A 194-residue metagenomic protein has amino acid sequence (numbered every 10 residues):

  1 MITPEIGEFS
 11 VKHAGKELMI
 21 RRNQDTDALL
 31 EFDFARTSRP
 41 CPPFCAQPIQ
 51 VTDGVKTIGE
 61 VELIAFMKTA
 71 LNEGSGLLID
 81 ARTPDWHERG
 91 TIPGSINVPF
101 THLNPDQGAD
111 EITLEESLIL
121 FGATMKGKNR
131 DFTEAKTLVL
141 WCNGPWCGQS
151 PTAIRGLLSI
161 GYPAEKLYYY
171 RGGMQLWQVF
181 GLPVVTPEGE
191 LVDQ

Functional and structural regions predicted by a protein language model:
M1-G90, E190, Q194: Flexible, polar/low-complexity N-terminal or interdomain linker segments that lie immediately upstream of folded
F66-A70, P84-D85, V98, G156 (+2 more regions): Structured segments of extracytoplasmic/periplasmic soluble domains in secreted or envelope-associated proteins
K68-K136: Mid-length scaffold segments of soluble, non-membrane domains
T83-H87, H102-P105, G144-G148, G173-W177 (+1 more regions): Solvent-exposed loop/turn segments at secondary-structure junctions within structured extracellular/periplasmic domains
R89-P93, D110, S150-I154, F180-G181: Short, solvent-exposed loop/turn and secondary-structure capping segments
G94-I96, K166-Y168, P183: Conserved beta-strand segments of alpha/beta enzyme cores
E115-L176: Catalytic cysteine-centered active loop of the rhodanese-like fold, especially the PTP/DSP P-loop
F180-Q194: Active-site neighborhoods of enzymes that stabilize oxyanions during catalysis
